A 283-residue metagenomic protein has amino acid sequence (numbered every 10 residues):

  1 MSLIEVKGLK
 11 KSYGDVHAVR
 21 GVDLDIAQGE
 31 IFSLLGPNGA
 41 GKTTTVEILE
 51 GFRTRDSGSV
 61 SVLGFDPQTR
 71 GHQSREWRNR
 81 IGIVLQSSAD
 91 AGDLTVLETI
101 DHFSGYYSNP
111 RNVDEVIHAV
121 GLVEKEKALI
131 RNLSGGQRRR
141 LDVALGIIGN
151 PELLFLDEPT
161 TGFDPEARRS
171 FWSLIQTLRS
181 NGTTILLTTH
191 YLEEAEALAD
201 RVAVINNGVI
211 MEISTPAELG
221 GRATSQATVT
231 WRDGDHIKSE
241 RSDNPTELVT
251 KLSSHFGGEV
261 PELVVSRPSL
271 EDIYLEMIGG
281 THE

Functional and structural regions predicted by a protein language model:
E50: Helix-to-loop junction immediately C-terminal to a conserved catalytic motif
S59-E76: ABC ATPase NBD Q-loop/coupling interface
D101, G105, P110-E126: Conserved ABC ATPase "signature" region
L154-E158: Catalytic Walker B motif of ABC-type/P-loop ATPase nucleotide-binding domains
I213-S214: ABC ATPase "signature
E218-E283: Short, charged/small-residue-rich alpha-helical element at the C-terminal edge of ABC transporter nucleotide-binding
